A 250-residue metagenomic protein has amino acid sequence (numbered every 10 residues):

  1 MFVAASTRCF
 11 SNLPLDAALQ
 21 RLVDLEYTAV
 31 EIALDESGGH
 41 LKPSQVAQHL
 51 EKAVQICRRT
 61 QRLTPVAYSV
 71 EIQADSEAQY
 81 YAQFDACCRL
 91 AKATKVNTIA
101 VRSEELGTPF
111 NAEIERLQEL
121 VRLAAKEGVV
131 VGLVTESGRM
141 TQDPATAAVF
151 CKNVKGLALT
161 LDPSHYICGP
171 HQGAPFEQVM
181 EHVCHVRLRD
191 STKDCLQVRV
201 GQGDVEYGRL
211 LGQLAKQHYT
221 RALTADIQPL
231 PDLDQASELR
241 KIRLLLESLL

Functional and structural regions predicted by a protein language model:
M1-A4, S11-T28, V54-Q61, K95 (+2 more regions): Histidine-acidic metal/acid-base catalytic patches
S6-F10, A33-S37, V70-Q73, E104-L106 (+4 more regions): Active-site beta-loop-alpha junctions enriched in small/polar residues
C9, L13, S44-Q48, A78-Y81 (+3 more regions): Conserved phosphate-coordination/catalytic loops
D16-A17, E51, Q55-T64, V70-L161 (+2 more regions): Active-site acidic/histidine proton-transfer and metal-coordination neighborhood in alpha/beta enzyme cores
E26, A33, Y80, G128-V129 (+1 more regions): A general secondary-structure boundary signal
E31-Q55, G107: Glycine-rich, proline-tolerant flexible connector loops at the mouths of alpha/beta enzymes
H40, S44, A78, G107 (+5 more regions): Charge-dense, low-complexity intrinsically disordered segments
